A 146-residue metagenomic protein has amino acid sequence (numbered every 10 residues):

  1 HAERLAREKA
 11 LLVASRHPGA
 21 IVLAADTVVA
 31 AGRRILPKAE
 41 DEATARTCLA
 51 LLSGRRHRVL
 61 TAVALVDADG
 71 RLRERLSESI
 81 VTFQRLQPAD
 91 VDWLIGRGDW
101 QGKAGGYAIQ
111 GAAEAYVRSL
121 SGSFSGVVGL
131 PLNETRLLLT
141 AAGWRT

Functional and structural regions predicted by a protein language model:
H1-T146: Anionic-ligand binding patches
